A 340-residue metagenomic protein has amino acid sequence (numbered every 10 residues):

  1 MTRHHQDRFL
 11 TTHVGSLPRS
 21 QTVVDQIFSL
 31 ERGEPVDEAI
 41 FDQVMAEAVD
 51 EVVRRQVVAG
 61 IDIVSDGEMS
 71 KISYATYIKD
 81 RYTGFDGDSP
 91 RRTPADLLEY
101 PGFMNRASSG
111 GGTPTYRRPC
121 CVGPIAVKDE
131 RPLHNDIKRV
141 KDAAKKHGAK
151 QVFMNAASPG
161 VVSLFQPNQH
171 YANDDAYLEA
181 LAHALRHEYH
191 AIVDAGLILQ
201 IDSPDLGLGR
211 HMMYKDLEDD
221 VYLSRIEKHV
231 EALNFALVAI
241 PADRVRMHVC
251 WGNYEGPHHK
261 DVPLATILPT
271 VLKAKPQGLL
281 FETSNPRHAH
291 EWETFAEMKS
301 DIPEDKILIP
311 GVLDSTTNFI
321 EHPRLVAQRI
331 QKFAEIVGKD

Functional and structural regions predicted by a protein language model:
M1-D340: Domain-level signal for soluble alpha/beta catalytic cores
